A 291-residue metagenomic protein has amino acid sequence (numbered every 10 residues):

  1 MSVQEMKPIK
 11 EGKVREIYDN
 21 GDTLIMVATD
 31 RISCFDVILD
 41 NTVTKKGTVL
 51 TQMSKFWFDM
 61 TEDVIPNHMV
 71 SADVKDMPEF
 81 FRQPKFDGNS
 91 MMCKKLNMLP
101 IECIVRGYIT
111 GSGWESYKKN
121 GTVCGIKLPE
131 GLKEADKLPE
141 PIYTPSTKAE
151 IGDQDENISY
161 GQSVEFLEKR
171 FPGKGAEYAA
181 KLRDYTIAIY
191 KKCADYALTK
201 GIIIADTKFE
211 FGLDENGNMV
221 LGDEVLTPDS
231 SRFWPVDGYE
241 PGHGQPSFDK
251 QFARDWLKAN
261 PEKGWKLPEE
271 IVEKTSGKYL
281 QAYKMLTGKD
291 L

Functional and structural regions predicted by a protein language model:
M1-E150, K263-L291: Active-site loop/lid in soluble adenylation, ligation, and acyl-transfer enzymes
F35, W114-E115, N216, S230-R232: Intrinsically disordered, low-complexity acidic/polar segments
D63-H68, K192-I204, G217, T287-L291: Surface-exposed helix-capping loop/turn segments at secondary-structure junctions
K94-L96, T199-T207, G212-D214, S276: Short, active-site-adjacent segments that bind or coordinate small-molecule cofactors and metal centers
V105, I204-V225: Conserved metal-phosphate-binding beta-hairpin within the catalytic cores of diverse ATP-dependent phosphoryl-transfer
K119-N120, L128-E177, L221, V225-L286: Anionic ligand-binding catalytic core segments
F171-A205: A long amphipathic alpha-helix within ATP-dependent nucleotide-binding catalytic cores
